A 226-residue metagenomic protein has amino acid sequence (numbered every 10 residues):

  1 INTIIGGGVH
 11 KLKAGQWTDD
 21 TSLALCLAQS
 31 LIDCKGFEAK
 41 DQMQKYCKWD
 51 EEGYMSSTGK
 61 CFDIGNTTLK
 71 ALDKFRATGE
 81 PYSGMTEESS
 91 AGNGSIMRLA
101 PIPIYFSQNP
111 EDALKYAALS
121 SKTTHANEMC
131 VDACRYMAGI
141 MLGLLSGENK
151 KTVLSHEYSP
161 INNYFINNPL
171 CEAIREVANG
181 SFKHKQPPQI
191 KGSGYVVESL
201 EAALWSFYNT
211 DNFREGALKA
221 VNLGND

Functional and structural regions predicted by a protein language model:
I1-D226: Structured, active/binding-site neighborhoods that engage oxygen-rich ligands
